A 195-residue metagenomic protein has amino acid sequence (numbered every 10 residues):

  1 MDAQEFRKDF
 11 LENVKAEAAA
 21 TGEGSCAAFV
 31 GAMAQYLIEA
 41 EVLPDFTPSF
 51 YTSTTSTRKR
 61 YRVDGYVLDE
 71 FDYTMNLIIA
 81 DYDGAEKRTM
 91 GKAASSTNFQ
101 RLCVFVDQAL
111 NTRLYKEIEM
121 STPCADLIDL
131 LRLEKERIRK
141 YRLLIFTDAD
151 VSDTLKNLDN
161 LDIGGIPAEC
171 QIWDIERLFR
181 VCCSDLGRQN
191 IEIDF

Functional and structural regions predicted by a protein language model:
M1-F195: N-terminal extension/subdomain marker
